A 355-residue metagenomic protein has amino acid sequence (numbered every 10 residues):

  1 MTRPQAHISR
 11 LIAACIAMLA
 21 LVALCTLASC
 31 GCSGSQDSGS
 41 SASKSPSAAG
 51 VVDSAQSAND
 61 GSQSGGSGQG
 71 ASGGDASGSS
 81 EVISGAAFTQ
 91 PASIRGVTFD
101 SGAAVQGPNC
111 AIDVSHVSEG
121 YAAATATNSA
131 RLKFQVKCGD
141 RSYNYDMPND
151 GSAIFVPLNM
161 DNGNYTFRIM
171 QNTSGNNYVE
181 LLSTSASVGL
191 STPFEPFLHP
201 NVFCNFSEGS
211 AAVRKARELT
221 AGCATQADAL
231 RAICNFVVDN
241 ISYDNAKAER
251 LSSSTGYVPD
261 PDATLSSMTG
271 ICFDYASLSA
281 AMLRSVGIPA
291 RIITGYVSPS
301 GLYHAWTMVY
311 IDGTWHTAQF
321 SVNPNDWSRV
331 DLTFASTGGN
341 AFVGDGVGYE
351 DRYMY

Functional and structural regions predicted by a protein language model:
T2-A227, T317, E350-Y355: N-terminal accessory/pre-domain segments preceding catalytic cores
C204, A221-A229, T264-Y275, P299: Extracytoplasmic/periplasmic, Sec-exported soluble proteins
S210-V213, I241-G270: Short, conserved helix/loop micro-motifs enriched in His/Cys and acidic residues
A224-L230, D244-S253, A290-V297, A318-Q319: Surface-exposed patches in mature extracellular/periplasmic domains of secreted proteins
A229-A246, L278: Glycine-rich, acidic and aromatic/proline-enriched surface loops and short helix-turn segments that act as binding
D274-Y355: Hydrophobic/aromatic-rich core segments of domains that either
